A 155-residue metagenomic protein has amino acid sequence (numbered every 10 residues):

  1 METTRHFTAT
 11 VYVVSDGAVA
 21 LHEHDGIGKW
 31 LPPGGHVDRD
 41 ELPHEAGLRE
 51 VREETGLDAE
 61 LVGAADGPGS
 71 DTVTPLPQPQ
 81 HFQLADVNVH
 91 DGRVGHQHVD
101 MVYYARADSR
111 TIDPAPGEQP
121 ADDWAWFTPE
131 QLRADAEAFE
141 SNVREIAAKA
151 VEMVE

Functional and structural regions predicted by a protein language model:
M1-P32, D40, H44, A59-G63: N-terminal strand-loop-strand
P33, G47, V51: Hydrophobic alpha-helical positions that pack around
E50, E54, D58: Short alpha-helical functional segments enriched in proximate histidine and acidic residues
D58-P68, P75-P79: A short coil-to-beta-strand element that immediately follows conserved catalytic motifs
D71-I112: Active-site-adjacent beta-strand/loop module that shapes the phosphate/pyrophosphate-binding cleft
D100-A107, D113-A147: NUDIX/MutT-family hydrolases
E145-E155: Compositionally biased, intrinsically disordered linkers/stalks adjacent to structured regions
